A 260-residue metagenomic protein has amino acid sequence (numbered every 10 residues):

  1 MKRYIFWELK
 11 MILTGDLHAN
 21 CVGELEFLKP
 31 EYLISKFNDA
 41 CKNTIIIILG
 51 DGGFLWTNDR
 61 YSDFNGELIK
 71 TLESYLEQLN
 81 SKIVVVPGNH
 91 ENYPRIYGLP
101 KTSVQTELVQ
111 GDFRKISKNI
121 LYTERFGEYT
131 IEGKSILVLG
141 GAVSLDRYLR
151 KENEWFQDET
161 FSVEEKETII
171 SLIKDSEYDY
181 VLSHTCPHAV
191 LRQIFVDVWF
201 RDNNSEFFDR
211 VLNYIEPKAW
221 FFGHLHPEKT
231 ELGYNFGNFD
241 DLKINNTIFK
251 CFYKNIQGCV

Functional and structural regions predicted by a protein language model:
K2-K10: Short, Lys/Arg-enriched N-terminal segments with co-localized hydrophobic residues within the first ~10-30 amino acids
L9-A19, G133-L145, Y180-H184, F236-F239 (+1 more regions): Active-site-proximal beta-strand elements of phosphoester/diester hydrolases
T14, N20-T130, N204, N213-Y214: Core catalytic region of metal-dependent phosphoesterases/phosphodiesterases, especially metallo-beta-lactamase-like
L17-N20, G52-G53, N89-N92, A142-V143 (+2 more regions): Catalytic metal-binding/acid-base residues of hydrolase active sites
T44-I46, D179, K218: Conserved acidic residues
K82-V86, Y97, V104-T106, A189-V260: Conserved beta-sheet core of the metallophosphoesterase superfamily
G111, E132-V198, D202: Active-site-proximal loop/helix segment associated with metal-binding centers of metalloenzymes
I131-E132, I244: Structural motif
